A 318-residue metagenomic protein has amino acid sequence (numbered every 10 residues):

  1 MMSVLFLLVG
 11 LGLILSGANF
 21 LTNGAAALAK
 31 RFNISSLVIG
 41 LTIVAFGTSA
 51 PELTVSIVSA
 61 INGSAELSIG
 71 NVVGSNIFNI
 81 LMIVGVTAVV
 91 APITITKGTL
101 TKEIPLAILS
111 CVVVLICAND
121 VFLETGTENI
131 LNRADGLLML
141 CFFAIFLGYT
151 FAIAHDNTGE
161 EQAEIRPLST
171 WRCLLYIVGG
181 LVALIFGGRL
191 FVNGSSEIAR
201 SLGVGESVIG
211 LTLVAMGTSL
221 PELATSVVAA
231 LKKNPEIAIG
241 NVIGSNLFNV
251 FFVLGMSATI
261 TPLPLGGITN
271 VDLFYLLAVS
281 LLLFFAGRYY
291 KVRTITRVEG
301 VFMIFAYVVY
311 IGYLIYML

Functional and structural regions predicted by a protein language model:
M1-L318: Hydrophobic alpha-helical segments, chiefly the membrane-spanning helices and signal/signal-anchor peptides
